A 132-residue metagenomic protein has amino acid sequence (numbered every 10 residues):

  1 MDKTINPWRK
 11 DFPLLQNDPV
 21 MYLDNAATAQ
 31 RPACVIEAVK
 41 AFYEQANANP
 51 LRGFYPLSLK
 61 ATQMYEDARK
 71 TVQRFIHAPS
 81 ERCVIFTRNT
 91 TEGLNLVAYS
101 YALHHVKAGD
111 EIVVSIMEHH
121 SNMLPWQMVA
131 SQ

Functional and structural regions predicted by a protein language model:
M1-Q132: Pyridoxal 5′-phosphate
